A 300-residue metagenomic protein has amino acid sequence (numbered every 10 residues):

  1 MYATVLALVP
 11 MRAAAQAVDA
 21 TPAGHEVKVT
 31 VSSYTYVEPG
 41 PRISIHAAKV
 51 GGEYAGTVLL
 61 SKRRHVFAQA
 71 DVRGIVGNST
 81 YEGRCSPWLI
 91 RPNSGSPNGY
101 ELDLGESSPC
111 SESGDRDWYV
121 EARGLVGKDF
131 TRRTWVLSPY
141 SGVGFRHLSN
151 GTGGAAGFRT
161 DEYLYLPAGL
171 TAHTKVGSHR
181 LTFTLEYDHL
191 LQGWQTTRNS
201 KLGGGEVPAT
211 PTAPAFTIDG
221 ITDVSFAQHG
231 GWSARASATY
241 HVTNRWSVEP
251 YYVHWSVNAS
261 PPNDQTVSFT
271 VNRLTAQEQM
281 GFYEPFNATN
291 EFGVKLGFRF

Functional and structural regions predicted by a protein language model:
A15-G83, P211-P214, E284-F286, E291 (+1 more regions): Short glycine/proline- and aromatic-enriched beta-strand/turn motifs that initiate or cap beta-hairpins
V18-V27, K62-A70, R133-P139, G177-F183 (+3 more regions): Outer-envelope beta-barrel architecture signal
A23, S44-G52, G114-A122, W135 (+3 more regions): Residues that define the transmembrane beta-barrel architecture of outer-membrane proteins
E26, S44-S138, G142-L148, H241: Glycine- and aromatic-enriched membrane insertion/assembly motifs of diderm outer-membrane and organelle channel
V31, G52-V58, G74, A122-K128 (+6 more regions): Residues on the lipid-exposed face of transmembrane beta-strands in outer-membrane beta-barrel proteins
V31-V37, V72-T80, V143-G151, L164 (+4 more regions): Transmembrane beta-strands of outer-membrane beta-barrel pores
T35-S44, E82, L102-G114, T152-T160 (+2 more regions): Extracellular loop and loop/strand-boundary signature of outer-membrane beta-barrel proteins
G220-F300: Predominantly the C-terminal beta-signal and adjacent terminal strand-loop region of outer-membrane beta-barrel
